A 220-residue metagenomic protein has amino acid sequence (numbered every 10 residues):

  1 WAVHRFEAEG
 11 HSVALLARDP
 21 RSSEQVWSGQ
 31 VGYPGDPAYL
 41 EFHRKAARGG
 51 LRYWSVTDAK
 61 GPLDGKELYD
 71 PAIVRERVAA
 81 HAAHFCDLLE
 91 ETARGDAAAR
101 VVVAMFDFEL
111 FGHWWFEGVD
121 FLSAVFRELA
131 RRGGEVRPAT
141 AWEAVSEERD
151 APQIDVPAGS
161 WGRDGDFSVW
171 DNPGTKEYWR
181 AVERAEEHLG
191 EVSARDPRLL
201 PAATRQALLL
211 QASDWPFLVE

Functional and structural regions predicted by a protein language model:
A2-E220: Active-site and substrate-binding clefts of carbohydrate-active enzymes
